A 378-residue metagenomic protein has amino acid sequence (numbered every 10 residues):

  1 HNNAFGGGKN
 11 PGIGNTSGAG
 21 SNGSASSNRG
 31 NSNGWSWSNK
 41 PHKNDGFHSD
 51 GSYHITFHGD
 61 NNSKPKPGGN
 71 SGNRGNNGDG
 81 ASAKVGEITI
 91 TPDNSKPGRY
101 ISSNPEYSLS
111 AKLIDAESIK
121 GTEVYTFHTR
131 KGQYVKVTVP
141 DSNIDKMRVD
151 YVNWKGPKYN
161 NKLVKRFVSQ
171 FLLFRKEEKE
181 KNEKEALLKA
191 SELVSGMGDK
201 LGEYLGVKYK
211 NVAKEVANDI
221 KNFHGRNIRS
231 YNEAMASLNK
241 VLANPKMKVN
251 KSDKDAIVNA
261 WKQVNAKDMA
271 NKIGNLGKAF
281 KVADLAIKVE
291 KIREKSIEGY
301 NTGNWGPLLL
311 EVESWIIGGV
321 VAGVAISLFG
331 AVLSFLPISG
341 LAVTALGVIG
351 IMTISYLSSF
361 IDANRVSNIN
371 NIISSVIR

Functional and structural regions predicted by a protein language model:
H1-N244, S359, A363-R378: Low-complexity, glycine/serine/proline-rich disordered segments that function as export/translocation leaders
N33-W35, V152, N259, G303 (+2 more regions): Short, low-complexity intrinsically disordered segments
S36-S38, K155, K262, G306 (+1 more regions): Short linear interaction motif-like sites in intrinsically disordered regions of transcription factors
K176, P245-V258: Charged, low-complexity, helix/coiled-coil-prone segments
V194-L201, A217-I220, M235, N239-V249 (+4 more regions): Membrane-active amphipathic alpha-helices enriched in small hydrophobic residues
D255-D268: Short, charged/polar, low-complexity loop and linker segments that flank or interrupt alpha-helical bundles
